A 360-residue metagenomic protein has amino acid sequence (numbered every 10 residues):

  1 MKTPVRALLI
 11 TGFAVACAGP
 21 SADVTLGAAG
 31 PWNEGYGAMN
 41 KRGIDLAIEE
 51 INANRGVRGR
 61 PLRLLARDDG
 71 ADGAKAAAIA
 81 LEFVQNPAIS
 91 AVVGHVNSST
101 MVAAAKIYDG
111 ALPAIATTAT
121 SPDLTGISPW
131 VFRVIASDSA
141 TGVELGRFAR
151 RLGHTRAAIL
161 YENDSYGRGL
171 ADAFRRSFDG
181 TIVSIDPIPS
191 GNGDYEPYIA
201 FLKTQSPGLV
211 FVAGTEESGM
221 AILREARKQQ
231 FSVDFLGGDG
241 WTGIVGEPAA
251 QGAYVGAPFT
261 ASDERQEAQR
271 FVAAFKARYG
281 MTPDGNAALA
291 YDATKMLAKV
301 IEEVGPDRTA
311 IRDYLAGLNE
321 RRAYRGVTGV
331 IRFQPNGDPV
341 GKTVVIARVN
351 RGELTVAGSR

Functional and structural regions predicted by a protein language model:
K2-F13, C17-R360: Extracytosolic ligand-binding ectodomains
